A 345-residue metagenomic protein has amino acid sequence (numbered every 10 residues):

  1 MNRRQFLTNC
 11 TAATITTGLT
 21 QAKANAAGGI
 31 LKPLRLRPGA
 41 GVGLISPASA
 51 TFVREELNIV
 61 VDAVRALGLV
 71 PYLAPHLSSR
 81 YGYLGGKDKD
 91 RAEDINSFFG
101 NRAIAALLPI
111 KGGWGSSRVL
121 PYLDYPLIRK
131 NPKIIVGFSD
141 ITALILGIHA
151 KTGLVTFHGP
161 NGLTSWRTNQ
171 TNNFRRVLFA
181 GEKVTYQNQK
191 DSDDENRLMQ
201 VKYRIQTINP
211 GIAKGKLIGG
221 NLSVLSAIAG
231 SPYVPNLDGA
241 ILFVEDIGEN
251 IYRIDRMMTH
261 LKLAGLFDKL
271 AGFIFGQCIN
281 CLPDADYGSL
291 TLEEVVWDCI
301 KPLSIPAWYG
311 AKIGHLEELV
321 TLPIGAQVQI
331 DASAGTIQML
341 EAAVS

Functional and structural regions predicted by a protein language model:
Q5-A27: N-terminal export signals
T20-T51, E55-E56: C-terminal segment of N-terminal export signals and the immediately downstream linker at the start of the mature
P75-P132: N-terminal small/polar loop signature for handling phosphorylated ligands or for N-terminal nucleophile
Y125-G147, V155-G162: Short, acidic/small-residue loops that bind anionic groups at enzyme active sites
F157, N161-N221: Conserved anion/nucleotide-ligand pocket segment
L217-I254: Oxyanion-binding "anion nests"
R253-S345: C-terminal active-site/capping subdomain that shapes the small-molecule cofactor and substrate pocket of enzyme
